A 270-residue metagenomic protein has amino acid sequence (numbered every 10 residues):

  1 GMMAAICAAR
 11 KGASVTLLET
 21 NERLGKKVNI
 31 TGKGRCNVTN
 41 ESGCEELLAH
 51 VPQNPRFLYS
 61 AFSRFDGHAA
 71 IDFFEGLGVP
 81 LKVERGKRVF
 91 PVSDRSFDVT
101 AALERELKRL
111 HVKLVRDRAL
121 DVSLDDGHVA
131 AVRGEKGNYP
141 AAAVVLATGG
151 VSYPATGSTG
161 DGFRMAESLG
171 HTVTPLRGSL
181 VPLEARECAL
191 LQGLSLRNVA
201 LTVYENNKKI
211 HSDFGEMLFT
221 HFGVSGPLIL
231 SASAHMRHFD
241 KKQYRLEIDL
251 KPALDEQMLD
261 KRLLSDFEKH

Functional and structural regions predicted by a protein language model:
G1-L17: N-terminal Rossmann-like FAD-binding beta1-loop-alpha1 element of flavoenzymes
A13-T16, L81, V144: Hydrophobic anchor at the start of a short beta-strand that flanks the dinucleotide cofactor-binding loop
L18, A119, V132, Y139-A155 (+2 more regions): Short hydrophobic core segments
T20-K113, R118: Conserved N-terminal/central alpha/beta ligand/cofactor-binding core
E22-L24, N29-I30, V38, C44-E45 (+2 more regions): An anion/pyrophosphate-binding glycine-rich loop and adjacent beta-alpha core in soluble alpha-beta enzymes
V115-H128: A conserved short coil-to-beta-strand element within the FAD-binding core of flavoproteins
A143-C188: Glycine-rich loop(s) and the adjacent beta-strand/alpha-helix scaffold that form part
